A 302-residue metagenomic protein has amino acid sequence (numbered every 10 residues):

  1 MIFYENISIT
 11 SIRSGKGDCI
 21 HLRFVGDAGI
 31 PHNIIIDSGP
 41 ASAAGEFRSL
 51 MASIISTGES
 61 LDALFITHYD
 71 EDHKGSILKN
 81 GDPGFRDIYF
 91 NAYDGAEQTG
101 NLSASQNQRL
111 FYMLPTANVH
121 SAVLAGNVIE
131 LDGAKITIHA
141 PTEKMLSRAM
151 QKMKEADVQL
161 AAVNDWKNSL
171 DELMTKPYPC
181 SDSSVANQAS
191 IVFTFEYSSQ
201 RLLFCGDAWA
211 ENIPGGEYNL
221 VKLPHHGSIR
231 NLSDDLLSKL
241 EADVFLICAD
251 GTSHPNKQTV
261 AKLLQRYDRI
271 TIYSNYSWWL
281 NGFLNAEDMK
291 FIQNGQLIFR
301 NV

Functional and structural regions predicted by a protein language model:
I2-I7, N80-R201, I270, N285-V302: Flexible, acidic/histidine-containing loops and adjacent segments that form or flank the divalent-metal
I2-S53, V185-W209: Conserved beta-strand hairpin/beta-sheet module of binuclear metal-dependent hydrolase folds, prominently
S11, G39-A43, I66-T67, P179-S183 (+2 more regions): Short, flexible loop segments at the rims of nucleotide/cofactor-binding pockets, characterized by
R13, F204, E211-T252, N256-A261: Extended hydrophobic/aromatic segments used for targeting, binding, or gating
K16, A41-S42, Y69-G75, G95-Q98 (+6 more regions): Active-site environment of divalent metal-dependent phosphoester hydrolases
L22, D235-L240, L246, D250-V302: C-terminal regions of proteins
R23, G81-D82, I129-L131, I213-E217 (+2 more regions): Short loop/helix-cap segments at secondary-structure boundaries that form the rim of catalytic
P31-H32, A43-F90, G216-R230, K239-L246: Active-site metal-binding motif and surrounding structural segment of the metallo-beta-lactamase
